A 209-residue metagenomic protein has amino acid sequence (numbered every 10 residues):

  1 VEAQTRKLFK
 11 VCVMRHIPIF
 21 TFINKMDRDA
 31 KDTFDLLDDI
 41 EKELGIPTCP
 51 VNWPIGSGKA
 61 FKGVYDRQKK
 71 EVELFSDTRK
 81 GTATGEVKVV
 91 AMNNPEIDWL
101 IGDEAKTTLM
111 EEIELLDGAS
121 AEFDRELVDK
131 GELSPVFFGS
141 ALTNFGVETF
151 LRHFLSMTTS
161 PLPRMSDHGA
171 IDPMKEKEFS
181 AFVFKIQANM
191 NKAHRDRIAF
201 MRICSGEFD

Functional and structural regions predicted by a protein language model:
V1-D209: Structural and coupling elements of P-loop NTPases
